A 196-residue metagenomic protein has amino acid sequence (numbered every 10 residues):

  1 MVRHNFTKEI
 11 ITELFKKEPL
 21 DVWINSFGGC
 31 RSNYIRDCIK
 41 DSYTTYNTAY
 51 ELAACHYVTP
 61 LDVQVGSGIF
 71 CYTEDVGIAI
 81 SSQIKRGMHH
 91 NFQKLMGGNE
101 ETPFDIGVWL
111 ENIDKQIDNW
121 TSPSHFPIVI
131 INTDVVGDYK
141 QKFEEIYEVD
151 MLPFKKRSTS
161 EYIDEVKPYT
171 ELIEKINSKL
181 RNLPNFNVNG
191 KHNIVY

Functional and structural regions predicted by a protein language model:
M1-V22, T121, E148-Y196: PAPS-dependent sulfotransferases, especially Golgi type II membrane carbohydrate sulfotransferases
M1-Y57: PAPS-dependent sulfotransferase catalytic core
N5, I35, T44-N47, E51 (+8 more regions): Compositionally biased, intrinsically disordered low-complexity regions enriched in proline and serine
I39, M88-H89, S160, N182: Sequence-pattern detector for short linear motifs and compositional/periodic biases rather than a specific fold
Y57-F154, K167, I176: PAPS-dependent sulfotransferase catalytic domain
